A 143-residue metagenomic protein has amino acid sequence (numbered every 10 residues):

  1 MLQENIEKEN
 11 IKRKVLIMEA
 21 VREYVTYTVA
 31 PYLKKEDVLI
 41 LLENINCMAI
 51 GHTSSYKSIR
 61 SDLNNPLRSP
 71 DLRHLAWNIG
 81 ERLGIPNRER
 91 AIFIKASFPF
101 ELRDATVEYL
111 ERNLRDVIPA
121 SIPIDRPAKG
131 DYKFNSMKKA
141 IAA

Functional and structural regions predicted by a protein language model:
M1-A143: Flexible coil/loop and intrinsically disordered linker positions at secondary-structure junctions
